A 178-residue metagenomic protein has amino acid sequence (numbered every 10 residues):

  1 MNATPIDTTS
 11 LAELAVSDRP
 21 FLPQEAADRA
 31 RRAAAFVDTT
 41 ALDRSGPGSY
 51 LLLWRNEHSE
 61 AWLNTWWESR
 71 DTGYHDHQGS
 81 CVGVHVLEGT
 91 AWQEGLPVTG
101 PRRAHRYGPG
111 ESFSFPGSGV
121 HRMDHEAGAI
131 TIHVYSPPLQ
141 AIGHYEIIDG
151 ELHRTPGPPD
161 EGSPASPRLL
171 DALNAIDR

Functional and structural regions predicted by a protein language model:
M1-V37: N-terminal leader/capping segments at the start of a protein or of a new domain
T39-R70: A short glycine-rich, His/Asp/Glu-containing loop-to-beta-strand
W62-H77, Y107, P116-S118: Conserved short histidine dyad/triad with adjacent acidic residue
E68, G79-P97: Glycine- and acidic-residue-biased ligand/ion/polar-headgroup-sensing regions
D76-Q78, H125-A127: Short glycine/proline-enriched turns and hinge-like loops at secondary-structure junctions
G83, A127-I142: A short hydrophobic beta-strand segment most commonly corresponding to one strand of the jelly-roll/cupin
G83, P97-H125, G157: Short acidic-glycine-tyrosine-enriched beta hairpin
L139-R178: Conserved double-stranded beta-helix
